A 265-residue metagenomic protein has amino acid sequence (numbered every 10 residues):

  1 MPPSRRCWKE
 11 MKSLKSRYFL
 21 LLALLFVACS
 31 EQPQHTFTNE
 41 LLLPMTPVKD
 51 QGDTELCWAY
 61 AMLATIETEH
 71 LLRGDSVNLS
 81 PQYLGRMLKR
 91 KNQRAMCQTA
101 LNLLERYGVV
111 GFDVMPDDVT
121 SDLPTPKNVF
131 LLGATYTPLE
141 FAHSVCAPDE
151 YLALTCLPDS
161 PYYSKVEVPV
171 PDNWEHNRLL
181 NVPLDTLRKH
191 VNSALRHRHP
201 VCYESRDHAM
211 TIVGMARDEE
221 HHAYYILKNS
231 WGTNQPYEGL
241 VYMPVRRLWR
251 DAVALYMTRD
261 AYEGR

Functional and structural regions predicted by a protein language model:
K15-L21: Sec-dependent signal peptide recognition, specifically the positively charged N-region followed immediately by
V27-A28: C-terminal motif of bacterial Sec signal peptides marking the signal peptidase cleavage site
T46, T125-R265: Active-site signature of cysteine proteases
Q51-T54, A64-N92: Post-signal peptide N-terminal segment of secreted/secretory-pathway proteins
G52-I66, N92-N102, H208: Active-site nucleophilic cysteine motif
L56-A59, Y83-R86, N102, G111-D113 (+3 more regions): Structural recognition of the beta-strand scaffold that forms the well-ordered cores of secreted hydrolase catalytic
V77-T135: Papain-like cysteine protease catalytic cores
